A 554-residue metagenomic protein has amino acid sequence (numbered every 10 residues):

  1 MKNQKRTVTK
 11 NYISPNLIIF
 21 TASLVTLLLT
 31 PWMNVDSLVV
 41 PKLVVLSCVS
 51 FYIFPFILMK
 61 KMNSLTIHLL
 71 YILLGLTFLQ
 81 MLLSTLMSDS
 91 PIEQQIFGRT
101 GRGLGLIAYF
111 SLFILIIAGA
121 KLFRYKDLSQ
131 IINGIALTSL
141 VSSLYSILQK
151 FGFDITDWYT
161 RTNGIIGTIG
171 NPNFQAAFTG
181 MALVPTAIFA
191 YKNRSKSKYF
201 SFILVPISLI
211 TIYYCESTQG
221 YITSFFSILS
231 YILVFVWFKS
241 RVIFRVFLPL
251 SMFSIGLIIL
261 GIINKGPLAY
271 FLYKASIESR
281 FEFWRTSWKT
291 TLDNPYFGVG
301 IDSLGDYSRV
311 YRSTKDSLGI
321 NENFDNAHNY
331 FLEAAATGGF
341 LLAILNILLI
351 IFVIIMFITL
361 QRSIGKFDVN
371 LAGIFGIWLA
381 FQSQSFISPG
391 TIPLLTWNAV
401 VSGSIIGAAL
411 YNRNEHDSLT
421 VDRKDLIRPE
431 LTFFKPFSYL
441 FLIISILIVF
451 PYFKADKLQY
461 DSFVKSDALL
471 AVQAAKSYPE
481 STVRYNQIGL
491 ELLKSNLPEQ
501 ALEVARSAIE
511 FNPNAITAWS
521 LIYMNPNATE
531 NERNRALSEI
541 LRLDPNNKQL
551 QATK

Functional and structural regions predicted by a protein language model:
M1-L104, L112-L137, F189-F202, L229-P249 (+6 more regions): Transmembrane signal-anchor hairpin modules in multi-pass inner-membrane enzymes, especially those that act on
K2, R6-V8, Y12-P31, V45-F56 (+10 more regions): Alpha-helical transmembrane segments of multi-pass inner-membrane proteins
L27-S37, S90-G98, T156-T168, E278 (+2 more regions): Juxtamembrane membrane-water interface segments that cap and precede transmembrane helices
W32-S37, D89-I92, I147-D157, G261-A275 (+1 more regions): Helix-to-loop transition at the C-terminal end of transmembrane segments
M33-D36, Q95-G98, Y213-T218, S385-I392: Membrane-interface helix caps and helix-loop-helix hairpins in membrane proteins
G164-I165, S224-I228, S254-L292, D306-R309 (+2 more regions): Flexible juxtamembrane loops connecting transmembrane helices in multi-pass membrane enzymes that build or modify
N171, F281-F324, F331-A334, G338-I344: TM-adjacent membrane-interface loops and short helices in multi-pass inner/ER membrane proteins
G365-W378, I387-F434, S438: Cytosolic linker/terminal segments flanking nucleotidyl-cyclase catalytic modules
